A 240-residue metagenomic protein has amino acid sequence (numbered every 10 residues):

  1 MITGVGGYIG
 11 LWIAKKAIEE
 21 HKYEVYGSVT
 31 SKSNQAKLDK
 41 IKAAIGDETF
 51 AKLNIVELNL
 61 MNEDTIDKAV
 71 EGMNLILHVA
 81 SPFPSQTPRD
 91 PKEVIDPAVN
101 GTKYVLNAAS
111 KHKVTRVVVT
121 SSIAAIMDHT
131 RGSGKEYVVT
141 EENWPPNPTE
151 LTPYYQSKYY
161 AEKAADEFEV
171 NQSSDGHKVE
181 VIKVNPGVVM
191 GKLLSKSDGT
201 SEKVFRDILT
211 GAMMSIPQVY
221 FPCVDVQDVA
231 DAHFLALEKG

Functional and structural regions predicted by a protein language model:
M1-Y23: N-terminal Rossmann NAD(P)H-binding glycine-rich loop of SDR-like oxidoreductase domains
S31-A36, K42-N100: NAD(P)H-binding glycine-rich loop region in Rossmannoid oxidoreductase-like domains and their noncatalytic homologs
H78, P82, P88-Y154: Conserved Rossmann-fold NAD(P)-dependent oxidoreductase catalytic core, especially the SDR/UDP-sugar
P148-V181: Active-site Tyr-X1-5-Lys
L151-P153, G191-S197, S215-Q227: Glycine-rich "substrate-gating" loop/helix at the edge of Rossmann-like oxidoreductase active sites
D175-H177, G191-V204, L235-G240: Glycine/proline-rich active-site loop of Rossmann-fold NAD(P)-dependent oxidoreductases
F205-S215, V219-G240: Alpha-helical substrate-binding/gating segment
